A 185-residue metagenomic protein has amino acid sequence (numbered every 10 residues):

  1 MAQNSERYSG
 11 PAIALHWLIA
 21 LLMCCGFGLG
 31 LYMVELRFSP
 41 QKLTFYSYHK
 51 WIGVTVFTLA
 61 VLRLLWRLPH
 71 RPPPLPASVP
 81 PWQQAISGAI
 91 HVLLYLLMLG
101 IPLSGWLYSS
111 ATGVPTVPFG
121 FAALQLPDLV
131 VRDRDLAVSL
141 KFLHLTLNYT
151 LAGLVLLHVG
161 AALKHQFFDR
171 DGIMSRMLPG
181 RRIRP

Functional and structural regions predicted by a protein language model:
M1-P185: Membrane-embedded alpha-helical bundles that constitute the cytochrome b-like, heme-associated redox core of multi-pass
